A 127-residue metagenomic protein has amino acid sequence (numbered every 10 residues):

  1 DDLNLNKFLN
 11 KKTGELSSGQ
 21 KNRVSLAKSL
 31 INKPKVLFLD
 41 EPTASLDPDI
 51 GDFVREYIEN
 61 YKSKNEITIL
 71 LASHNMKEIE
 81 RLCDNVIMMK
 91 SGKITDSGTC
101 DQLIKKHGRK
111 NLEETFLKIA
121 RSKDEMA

Functional and structural regions predicted by a protein language model:
D1-F8: Conserved ABC ATPase "signature" region
K12-L16: Conserved ABC ATPase signature
K33: Conserved catalytic motifs of ABC-family nucleotide-binding domains
L37-D40: Catalytic Walker B motif of ABC-type/P-loop ATPase nucleotide-binding domains
D52-K64: Helical segment within the ABC ATPase nucleotide-binding domain
S97-G98: ABC ATPase "signature
